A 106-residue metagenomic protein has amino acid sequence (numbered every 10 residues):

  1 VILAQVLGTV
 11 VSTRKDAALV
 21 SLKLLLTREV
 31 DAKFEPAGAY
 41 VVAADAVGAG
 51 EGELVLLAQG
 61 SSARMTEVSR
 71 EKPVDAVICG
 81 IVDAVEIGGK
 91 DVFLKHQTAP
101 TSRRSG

Functional and structural regions predicted by a protein language model:
V1-A37: N-terminal first-folded block
T9, T13, A46, I81-A84: Residue-level recognition of beta-strand microenvironments
A39-A44: Short alpha-helix capping/helix-loop boundary micro-motifs
S62-R104: C-terminal structural segments of small proteins and small subunits
